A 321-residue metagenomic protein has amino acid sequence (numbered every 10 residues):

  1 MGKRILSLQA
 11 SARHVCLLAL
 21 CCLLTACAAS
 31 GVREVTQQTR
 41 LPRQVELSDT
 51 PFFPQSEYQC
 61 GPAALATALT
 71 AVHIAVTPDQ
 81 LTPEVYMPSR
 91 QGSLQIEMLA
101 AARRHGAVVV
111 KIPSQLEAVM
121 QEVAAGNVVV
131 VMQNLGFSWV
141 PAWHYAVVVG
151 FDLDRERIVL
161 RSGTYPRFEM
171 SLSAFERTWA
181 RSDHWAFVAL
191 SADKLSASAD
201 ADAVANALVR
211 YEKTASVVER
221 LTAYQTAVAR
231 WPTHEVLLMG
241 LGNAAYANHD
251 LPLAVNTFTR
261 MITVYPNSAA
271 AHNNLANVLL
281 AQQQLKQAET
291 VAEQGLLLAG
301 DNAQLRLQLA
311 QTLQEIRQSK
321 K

Functional and structural regions predicted by a protein language model:
L23-A26: C-terminal motif of bacterial Sec signal peptides marking the signal peptidase cleavage site
A28-G31, D154-L241, Y246, L253: Noncatalytic regulatory segments and standalone regulatory/sensor domains
A28-Q115, V119, D193-K194, L208-R210 (+5 more regions): Cysteine-nucleophile protease catalytic domains, especially the papain-like/related folds used in DUB/UBL proteases
V108, I112-R161: Active-site-adjacent substructure of cysteine-protease-like catalytic cores
E235-V236, A269-A270, A303-Q304: Helix-start (N-cap) detector for alpha-helical repeat units in TPR-like alpha-solenoids, especially tetratricopeptide
